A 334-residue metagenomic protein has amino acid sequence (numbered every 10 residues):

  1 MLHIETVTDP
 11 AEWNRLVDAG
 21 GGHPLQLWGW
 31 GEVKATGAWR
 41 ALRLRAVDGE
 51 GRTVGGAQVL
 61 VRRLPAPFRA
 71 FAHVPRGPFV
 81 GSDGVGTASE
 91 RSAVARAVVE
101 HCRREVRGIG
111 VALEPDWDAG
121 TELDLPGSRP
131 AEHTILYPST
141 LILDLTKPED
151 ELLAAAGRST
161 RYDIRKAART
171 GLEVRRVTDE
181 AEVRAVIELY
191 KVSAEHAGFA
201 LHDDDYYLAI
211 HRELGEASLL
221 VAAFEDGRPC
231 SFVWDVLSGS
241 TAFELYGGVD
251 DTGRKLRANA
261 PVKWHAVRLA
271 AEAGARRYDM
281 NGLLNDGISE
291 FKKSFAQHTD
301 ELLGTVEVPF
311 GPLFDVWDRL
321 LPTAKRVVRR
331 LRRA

Functional and structural regions predicted by a protein language model:
I4-E50, G56-P67, P115-G120, L125-P138 (+2 more regions): A conserved beta-strand-loop-helix scaffold within acyl/acetyltransferase catalytic domains
T6-P10, V33, V61, P126-D150 (+1 more regions): Active-site/acyl-donor-binding loops of N-acyltransferases
W39-A41, E105-G108, A273-A275: Short, high-confidence coil segments that cap the C-terminus of an alpha-helix and link into the following beta-strand
V74: Flexible glycine-rich active-site/ligand-binding loops centered on an Asp-His dyad
P78-L125: A gly/proline- and charged-residue-enriched helix-loop-helix capping module
A93-E100, Y207-D318: Aromatic (often tryptophan-rich) hydrophobic motifs at membrane interfaces
I109-E114, R175-R176, R277-D279: A structural signal for short, well-ordered beta-strand segments and their strand-loop junctions that often border
